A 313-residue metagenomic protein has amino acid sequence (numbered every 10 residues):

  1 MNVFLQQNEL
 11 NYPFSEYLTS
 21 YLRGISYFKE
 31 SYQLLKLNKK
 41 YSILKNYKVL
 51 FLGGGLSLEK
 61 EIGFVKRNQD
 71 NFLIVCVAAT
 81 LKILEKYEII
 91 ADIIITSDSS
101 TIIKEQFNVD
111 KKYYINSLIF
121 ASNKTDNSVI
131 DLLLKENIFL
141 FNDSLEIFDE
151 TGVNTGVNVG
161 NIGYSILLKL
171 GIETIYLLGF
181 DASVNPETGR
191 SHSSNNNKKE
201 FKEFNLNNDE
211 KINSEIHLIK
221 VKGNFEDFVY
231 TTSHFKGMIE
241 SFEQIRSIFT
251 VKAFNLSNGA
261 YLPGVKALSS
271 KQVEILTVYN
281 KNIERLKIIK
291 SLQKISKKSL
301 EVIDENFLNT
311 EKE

Functional and structural regions predicted by a protein language model:
M1-L73, K82-I95, T101-N116, L134 (+2 more regions): N-terminal donor/sugar-recognition subdomains of glycan-related enzymes, prototypically the membrane-proximal stem
V77, S97, F120-S122, F141-D143 (+2 more regions): Generic beta-sheet signal
A78-K82, A121-S128, S257-Y261: Short, polar loop motifs at secondary-structure junctions
T80-L81, I90-D98, L170-S193: Glycine-rich phosphate/pyrophosphate-binding loops and their adjacent beta-strand/loop elements at enzyme active sites
L81-I83, T101-K104, D126-S128, I147 (+1 more regions): Short gly/pro/ser/thr-enriched loop/turn and capping motifs at secondary-structure boundaries
N127-A182: Active-site/ligand-binding-proximal alpha/beta "capping" segment
A182-E210: Aromatic/acidic polysaccharide-binding cleft in carbohydrate-active enzymes
L206-N213, L218-K220: Low-complexity, polybasic segments enriched for Lys interleaved with small residues
